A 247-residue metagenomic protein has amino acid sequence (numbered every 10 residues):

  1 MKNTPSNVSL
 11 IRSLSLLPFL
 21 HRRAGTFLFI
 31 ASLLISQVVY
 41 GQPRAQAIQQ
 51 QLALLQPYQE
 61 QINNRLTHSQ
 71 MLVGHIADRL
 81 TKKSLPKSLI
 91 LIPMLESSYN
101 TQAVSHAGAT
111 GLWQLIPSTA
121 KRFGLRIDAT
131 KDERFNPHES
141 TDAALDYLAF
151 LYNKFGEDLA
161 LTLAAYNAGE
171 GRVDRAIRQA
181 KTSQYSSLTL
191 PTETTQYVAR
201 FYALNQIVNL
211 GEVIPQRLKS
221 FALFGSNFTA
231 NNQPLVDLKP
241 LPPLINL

Functional and structural regions predicted by a protein language model:
M1-L20: N-terminal secretory signal peptides that target proteins for export/translocation
A24-S36: Bacterial N-terminal signal peptides
G41-D78, K82-K83, T130, F135-D146 (+3 more regions): Extracytoplasmic and endomembrane cell-envelope/extracellular-matrix remodeling and assembly machinery
L85-T101, T162-N167: Short, functionally critical alpha-helical segments immediately adjacent to catalytic or ligand/cofactor-binding
L95-S98, S118-A120, Q206: Solvent-exposed coil/turn segments that connect beta secondary-structure elements in extracytoplasmic/periplasmic
S98-H106, R122, L151, E170-A180: Secretory-pathway/luminal and periplasmic proteins that interact with or process carbohydrate-rich
A107-D128, T141-L148: Substrate-binding/active-site groove segments that recognize and process beta-1,4-linked N-acetyl-hexosamine
G156, A160-A168, R172-A176: Short helix/loop segments within enzyme catalytic domains that coordinate or immediately flank catalytic cofactors
